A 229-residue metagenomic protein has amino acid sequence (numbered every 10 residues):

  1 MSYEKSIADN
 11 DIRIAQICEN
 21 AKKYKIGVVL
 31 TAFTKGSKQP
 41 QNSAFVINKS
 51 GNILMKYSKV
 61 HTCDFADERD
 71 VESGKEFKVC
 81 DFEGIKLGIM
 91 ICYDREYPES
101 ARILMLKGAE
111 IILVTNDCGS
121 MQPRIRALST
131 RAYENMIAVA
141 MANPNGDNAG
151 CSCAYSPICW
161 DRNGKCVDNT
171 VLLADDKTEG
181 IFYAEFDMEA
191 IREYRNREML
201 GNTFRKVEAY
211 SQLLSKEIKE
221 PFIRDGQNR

Functional and structural regions predicted by a protein language model:
M1-N10, P40: Metal-dependent catalytic neighborhoods of phosphoester/phosphodiester hydrolases
S2-Y3, I85-K86, I112-V114: A short, structure-level motif marking secondary-structure boundaries and short turns
S6-A8, T62-D67, F82-I85, R102 (+4 more regions): Short capping/connector residues at structural and topological boundaries
S6-V29, E96-Y183: CN hydrolase (nitrilase-like) catalytic-core segments centered on the catalytic cysteine and neighboring Lys/Glu
E19, K35-K107, N116, S120-T130 (+3 more regions): Active-site catalytic loop in hydrolytic enzyme cores
K25, F33-G36: Glycine-rich, aromatic-flanked loop segments that form ligand/cofactor-binding clefts across common enzyme folds
A32, I91, N143: A cross-domain feature marking catalytic cores of carbohydrate-active enzymes and several ubiquitous metabolic/repair
V79, P144-R229: C-terminal beta-strand edge segments of enzyme domains
